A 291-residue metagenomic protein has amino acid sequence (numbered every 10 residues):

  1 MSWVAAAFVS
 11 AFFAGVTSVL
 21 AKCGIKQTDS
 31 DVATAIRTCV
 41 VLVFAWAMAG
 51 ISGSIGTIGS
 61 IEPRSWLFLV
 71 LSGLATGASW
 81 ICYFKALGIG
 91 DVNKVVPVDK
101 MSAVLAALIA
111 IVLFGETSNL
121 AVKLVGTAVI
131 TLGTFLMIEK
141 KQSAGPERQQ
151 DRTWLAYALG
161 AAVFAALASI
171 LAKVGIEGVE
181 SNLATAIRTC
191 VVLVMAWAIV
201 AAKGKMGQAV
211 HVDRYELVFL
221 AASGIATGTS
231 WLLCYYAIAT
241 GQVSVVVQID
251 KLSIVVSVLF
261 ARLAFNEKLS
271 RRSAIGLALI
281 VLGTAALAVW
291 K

Functional and structural regions predicted by a protein language model:
M1-F13, L20-L69, W80-G90, E139-Y157 (+4 more regions): Membrane-interface interhelical linkers
M1-F8, V104-V163, S270-K291: Juxtamembrane helix-loop boundary signature in multi-pass membrane transporters
V9, I36-R37, L71, V98-M101 (+4 more regions): Hydrophobic core positions of alpha-helical segments in small-molecule transporters and transporter systems
F13, L20, V40, A75-T76 (+10 more regions): Hydrophobic residues within membrane-embedded alpha-helical segments of Major Facilitator Superfamily
K22, F84, A110-I111, K173 (+2 more regions): Small-residue-mediated transmembrane helix hinge/kink sites in multi-pass secondary transporters
A33-T34, V95, A184-T185: Juxtamembrane helix-start motifs in multi-pass secondary transporters
C39-A45, V98-V112, V191-M195, S230 (+3 more regions): Alpha-helical transmembrane segments of compact multi-pass small-molecule transporters, enriched in specific families
S65-G73, N119-T131, S181-V191: Alpha-helical transmembrane segments
